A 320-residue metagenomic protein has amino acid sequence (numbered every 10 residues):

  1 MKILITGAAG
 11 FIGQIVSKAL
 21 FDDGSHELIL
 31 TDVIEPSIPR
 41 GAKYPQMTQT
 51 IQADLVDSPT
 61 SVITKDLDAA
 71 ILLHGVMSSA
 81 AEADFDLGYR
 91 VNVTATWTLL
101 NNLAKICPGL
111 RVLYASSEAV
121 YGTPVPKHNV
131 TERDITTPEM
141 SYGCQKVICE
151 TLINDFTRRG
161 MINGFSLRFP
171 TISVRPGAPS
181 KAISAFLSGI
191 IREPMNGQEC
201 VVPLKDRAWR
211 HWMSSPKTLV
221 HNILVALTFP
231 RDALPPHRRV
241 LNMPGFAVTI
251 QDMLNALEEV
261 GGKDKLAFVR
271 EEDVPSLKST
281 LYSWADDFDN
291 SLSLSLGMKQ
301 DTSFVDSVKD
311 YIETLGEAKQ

Functional and structural regions predicted by a protein language model:
I3-D23: N-terminal Rossmann NAD(P)H-binding glycine-rich loop of SDR-like oxidoreductase domains
D23-S25, S283-S295, T302-Q320: Amphipathic terminal alpha-helices
L55-V91: NAD(P)H-binding glycine-rich loop region in Rossmannoid oxidoreductase-like domains and their noncatalytic homologs
L87-T98, T136, C144-Q145: Glycine-rich NAD(P)-binding loop of the Rossmann-fold in SDR/ketoreductase-type enzymes
W97-M140: Conserved Rossmann-fold NAD(P)-dependent oxidoreductase catalytic core, especially the SDR/UDP-sugar
T123-P126, E139-F165: Active-site Tyr-X1-5-Lys
N154-R210, P216-H221: NAD(P)-dependent short-chain dehydrogenase/reductase
P194, N222, A226-L281: Mid/C-terminal beta-alpha module of Rossmann-like enzyme folds, strongest in SDR-family dehydrogenases/epimerases
